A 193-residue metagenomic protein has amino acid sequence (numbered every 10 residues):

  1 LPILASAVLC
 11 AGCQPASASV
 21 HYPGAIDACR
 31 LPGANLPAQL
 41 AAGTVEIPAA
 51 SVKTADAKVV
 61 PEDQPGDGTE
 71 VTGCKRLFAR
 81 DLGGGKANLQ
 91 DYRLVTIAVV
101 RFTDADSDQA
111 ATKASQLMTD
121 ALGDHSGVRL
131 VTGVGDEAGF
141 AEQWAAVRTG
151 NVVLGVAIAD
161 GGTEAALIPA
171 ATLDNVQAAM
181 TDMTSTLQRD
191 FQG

Functional and structural regions predicted by a protein language model:
L1-I3: Bacterial N-terminal signal peptides that target proteins for export
L9-G12: C-terminal motif of bacterial Sec signal peptides marking the signal peptidase cleavage site
S17-G193: A small/polar (G/S/T-enriched), proline-flanked helix-loop surface module common in exported/cell-envelope proteins
